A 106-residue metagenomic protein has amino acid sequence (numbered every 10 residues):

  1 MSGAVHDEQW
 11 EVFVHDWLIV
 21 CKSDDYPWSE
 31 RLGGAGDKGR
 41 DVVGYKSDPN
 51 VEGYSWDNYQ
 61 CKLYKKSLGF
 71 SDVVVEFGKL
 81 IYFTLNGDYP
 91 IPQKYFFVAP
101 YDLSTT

Functional and structural regions predicted by a protein language model:
M1-K38, V43-T106: Mixed-charge (Asp/Glu-Lys/Arg
